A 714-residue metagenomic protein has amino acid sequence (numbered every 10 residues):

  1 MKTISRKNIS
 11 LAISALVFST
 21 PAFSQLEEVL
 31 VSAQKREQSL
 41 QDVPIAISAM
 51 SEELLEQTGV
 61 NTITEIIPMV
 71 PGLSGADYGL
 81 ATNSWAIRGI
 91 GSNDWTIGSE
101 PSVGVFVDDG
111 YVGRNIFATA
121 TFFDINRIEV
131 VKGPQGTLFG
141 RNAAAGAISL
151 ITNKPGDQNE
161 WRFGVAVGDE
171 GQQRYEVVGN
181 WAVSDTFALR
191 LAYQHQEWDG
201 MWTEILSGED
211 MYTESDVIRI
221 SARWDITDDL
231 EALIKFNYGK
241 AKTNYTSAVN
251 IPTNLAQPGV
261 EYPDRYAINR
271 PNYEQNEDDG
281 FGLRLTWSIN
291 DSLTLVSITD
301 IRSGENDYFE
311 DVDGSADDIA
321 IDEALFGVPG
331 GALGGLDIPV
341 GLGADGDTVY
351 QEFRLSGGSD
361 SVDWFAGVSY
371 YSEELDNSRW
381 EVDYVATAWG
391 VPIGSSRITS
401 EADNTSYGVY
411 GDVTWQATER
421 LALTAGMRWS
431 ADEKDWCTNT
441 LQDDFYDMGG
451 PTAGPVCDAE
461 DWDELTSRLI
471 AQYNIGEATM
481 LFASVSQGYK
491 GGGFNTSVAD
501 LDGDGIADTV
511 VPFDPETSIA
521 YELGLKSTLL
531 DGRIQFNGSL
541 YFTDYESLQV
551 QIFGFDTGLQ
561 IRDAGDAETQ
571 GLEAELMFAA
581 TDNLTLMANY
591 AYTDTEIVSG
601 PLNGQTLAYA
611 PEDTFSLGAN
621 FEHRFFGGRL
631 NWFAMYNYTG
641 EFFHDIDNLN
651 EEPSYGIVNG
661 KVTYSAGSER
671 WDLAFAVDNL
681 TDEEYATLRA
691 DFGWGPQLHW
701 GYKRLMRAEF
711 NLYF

Functional and structural regions predicted by a protein language model:
F18, Q25-Q158, L523: Acidic, small-polar-rich N-terminal luminal/periplasmic segments of exported/outer-membrane proteins
E100-S102, R114, F123-K132, T137-I218 (+5 more regions): Outer-membrane beta-barrel translocator/receptor signature
T213-W364, S372-E373, Q535-F536: Outer-membrane beta-barrel domain signature, strongest for Gram-negative TonB-dependent receptors and also present
R223-T227, L355-S356, S369-Y371, S400-T543 (+2 more regions): Structural signature of Gram-negative outer-membrane beta-barrels, strongest in the C-terminal barrel of TonB-dependent
R284-V312, N474, M480-K490, P512-L572 (+5 more regions): Membrane-embedded beta-barrel scaffold of Gram-negative outer-membrane proteins
E323-E352, G357, S396, A402 (+6 more regions): Outer membrane beta-barrel strand-and-loop segments of large Gram-negative receptors, especially TonB-dependent
Q416-L423, A431, N537, F542-D544 (+2 more regions): Gram-negative outer-membrane beta-barrel transporters
N637-D645, Y664-F714: C-terminal beta-signal and adjacent terminal beta-strands/loops of Gram-negative outer-membrane beta-barrel proteins
